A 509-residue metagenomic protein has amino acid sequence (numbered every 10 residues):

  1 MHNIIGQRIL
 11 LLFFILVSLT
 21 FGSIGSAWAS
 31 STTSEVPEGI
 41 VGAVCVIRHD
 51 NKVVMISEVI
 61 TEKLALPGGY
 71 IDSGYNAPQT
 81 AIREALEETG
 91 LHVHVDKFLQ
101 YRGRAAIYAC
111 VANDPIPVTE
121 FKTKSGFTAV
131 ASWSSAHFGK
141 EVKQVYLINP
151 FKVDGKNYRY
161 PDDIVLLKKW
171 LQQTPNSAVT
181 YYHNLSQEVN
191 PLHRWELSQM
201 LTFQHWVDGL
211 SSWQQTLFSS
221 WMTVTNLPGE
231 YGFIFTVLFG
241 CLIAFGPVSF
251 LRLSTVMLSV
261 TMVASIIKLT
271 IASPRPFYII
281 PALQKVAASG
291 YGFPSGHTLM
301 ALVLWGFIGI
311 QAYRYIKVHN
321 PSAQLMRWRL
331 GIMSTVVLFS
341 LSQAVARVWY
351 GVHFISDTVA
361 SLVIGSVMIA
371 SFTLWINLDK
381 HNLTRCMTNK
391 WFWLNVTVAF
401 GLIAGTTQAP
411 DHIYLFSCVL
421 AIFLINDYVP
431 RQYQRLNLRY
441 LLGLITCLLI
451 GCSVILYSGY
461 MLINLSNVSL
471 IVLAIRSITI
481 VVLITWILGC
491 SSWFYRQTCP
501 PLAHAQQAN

Functional and structural regions predicted by a protein language model:
H2, H49-R83: Conserved Nudix-box catalytic region and its N-terminal flanking loop in Nudix hydrolases and closely related
W28-V53: Conserved N-terminal beta-strand and adjoining loop/helix that marks the start of the Nudix/MutT-like hydrolase domain
I71-V189: Unchanged
K152-Y158, K168-E230, K268-K285, V472-T479 (+2 more regions): N-terminal transmembrane-helix/juxtamembrane module of multi-pass inner/ER membrane proteins
T225-G246, M300-F307, M368: Hydrophobic alpha-helical transmembrane segments
L242-V260: Interfacial segments of alpha-helical transmembrane regions
A282-N464: Membrane-embedded catalytic cores of phosphoryl/pyrophosphoryl-handling enzymes
S458-I478: Extracellular/periplasmic helix-loop-helix junctions in multi-pass membrane proteins
